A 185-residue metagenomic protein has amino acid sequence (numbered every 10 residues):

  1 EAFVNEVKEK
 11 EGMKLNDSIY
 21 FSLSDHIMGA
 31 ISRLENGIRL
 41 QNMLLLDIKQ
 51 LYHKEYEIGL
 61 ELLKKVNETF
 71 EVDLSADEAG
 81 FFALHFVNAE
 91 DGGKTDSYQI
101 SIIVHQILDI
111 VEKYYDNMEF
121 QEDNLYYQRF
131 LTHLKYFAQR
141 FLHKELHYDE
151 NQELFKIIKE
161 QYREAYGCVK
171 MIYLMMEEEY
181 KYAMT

Functional and structural regions predicted by a protein language model:
E1-T185: A cross-family "folded-core" feature that marks the main globular domain of proteins
